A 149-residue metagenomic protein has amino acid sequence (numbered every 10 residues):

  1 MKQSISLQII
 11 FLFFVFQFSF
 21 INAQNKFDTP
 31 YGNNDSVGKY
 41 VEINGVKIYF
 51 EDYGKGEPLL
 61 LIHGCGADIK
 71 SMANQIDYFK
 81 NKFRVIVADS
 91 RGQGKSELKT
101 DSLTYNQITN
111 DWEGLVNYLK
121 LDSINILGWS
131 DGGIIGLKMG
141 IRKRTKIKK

Functional and structural regions predicted by a protein language model:
K2-L59, K82-F83: Alpha/beta-hydrolase fold catalytic core
K26-D35, K39-Y40, P58, C65 (+5 more regions): N-terminal non-catalytic accessory region
D35, K80-K82, L121, R144-T145: Short, well-ordered coil/turn elements that cap or connect secondary structure elements
V46-K95: Conserved HGGG/HGGXW glycine-rich cap/lid loop of the alpha/beta-hydrolase fold
V87-L127: Active-site loop/oxyanion-hole signature of alpha/beta-hydrolase fold enzymes
D122-K149: Conserved hydrolase catalytic core segment
